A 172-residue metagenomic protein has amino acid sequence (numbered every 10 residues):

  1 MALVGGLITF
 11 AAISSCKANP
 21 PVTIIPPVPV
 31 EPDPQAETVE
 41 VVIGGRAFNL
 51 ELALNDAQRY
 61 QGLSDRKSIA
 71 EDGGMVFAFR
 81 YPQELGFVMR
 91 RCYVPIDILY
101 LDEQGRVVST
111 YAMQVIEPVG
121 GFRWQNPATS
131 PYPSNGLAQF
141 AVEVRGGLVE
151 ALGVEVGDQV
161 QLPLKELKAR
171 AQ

Functional and structural regions predicted by a protein language model:
M1-L3: Bacterial N-terminal signal peptides that target proteins for export
A12-S15: C-terminal motif of bacterial Sec signal peptides marking the signal peptidase cleavage site
K17-Q172: Compact, glycine-rich, soluble single-domain proteins
